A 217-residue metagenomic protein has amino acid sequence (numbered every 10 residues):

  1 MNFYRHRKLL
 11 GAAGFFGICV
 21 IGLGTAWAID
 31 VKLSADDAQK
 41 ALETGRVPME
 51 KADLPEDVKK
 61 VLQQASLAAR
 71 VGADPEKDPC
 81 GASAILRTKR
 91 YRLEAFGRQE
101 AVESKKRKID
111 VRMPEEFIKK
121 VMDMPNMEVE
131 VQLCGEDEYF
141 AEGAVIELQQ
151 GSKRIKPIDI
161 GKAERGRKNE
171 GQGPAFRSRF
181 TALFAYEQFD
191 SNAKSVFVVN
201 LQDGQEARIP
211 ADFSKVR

Functional and structural regions predicted by a protein language model:
N2-F15: Bacterial N-terminal signal peptides that target proteins for export
K8-L9, G22, I85: Acidic/proline-rich low-complexity IDRs
F15-I21: Core hydrophobic alpha-helical transmembrane segments of single-pass membrane proteins
L23-A28: Sec/Tat signal peptide C-region and signal peptidase I cleavage site
I29-A193, V199-R217: Conserved functional micro-motifs across diverse proteins
